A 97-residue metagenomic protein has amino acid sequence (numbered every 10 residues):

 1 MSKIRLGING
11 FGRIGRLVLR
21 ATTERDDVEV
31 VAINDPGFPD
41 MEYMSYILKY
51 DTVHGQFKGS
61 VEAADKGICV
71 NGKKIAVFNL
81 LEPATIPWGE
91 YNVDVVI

Functional and structural regions predicted by a protein language model:
S2-I4: Nucleotide donor/acceptor-binding cores
F11-G12: Glycine-rich Rossmann-fold phosphate-binding loop(s) that bind the pyrophosphate of adenine dinucleotide cofactors
G15-V18: N-terminal Rossmann-fold NAD(P) dinucleotide-binding loop
T22: Aromatic pocket-lining residues of Rossmann-like dinucleotide-binding sites
R25-D27, E90: Alpha-helix termination/capping residues and helix-transition junctions
D27-N71: Glycine-rich phosphate-binding loop and adjoining beta1-alpha1-beta2 segment of Rossmann-like nucleotide-binding folds
V53-I97: A structured beta-alpha segment of the ubiquitous adenosine-cofactor-binding alpha/beta core
